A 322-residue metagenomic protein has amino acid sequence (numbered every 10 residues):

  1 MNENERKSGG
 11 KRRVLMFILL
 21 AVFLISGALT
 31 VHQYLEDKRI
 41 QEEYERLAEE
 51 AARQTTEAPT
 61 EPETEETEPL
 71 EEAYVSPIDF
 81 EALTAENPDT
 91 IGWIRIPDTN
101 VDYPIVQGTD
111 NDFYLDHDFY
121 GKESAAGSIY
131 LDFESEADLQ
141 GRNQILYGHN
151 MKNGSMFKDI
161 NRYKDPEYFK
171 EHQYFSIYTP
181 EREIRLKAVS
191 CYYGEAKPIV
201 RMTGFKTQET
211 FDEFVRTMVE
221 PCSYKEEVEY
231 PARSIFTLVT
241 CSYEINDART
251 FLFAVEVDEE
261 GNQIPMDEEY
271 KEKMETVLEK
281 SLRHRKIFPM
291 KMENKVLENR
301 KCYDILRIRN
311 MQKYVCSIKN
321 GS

Functional and structural regions predicted by a protein language model:
M1-G10: N-terminal Lys/Arg-rich, disordered targeting/topogenic segments
R12-R13, E229: General secondary-structure propensity
R13-F23: Hydrophobic H-region at the start of alpha-helical membrane spans
F23-E293: Solvent-exposed, non-transmembrane regions of membrane-associated and secreted proteins
K286, E298, Y303-I305, C316-K319: Short, positively charged and aromatic/hydrophobic N-terminal segments
